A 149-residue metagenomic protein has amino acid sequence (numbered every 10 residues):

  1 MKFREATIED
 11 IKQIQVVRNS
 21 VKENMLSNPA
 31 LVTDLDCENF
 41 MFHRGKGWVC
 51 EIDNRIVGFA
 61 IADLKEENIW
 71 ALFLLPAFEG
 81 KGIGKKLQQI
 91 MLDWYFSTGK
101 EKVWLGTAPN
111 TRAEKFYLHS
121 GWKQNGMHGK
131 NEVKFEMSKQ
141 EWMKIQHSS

Functional and structural regions predicted by a protein language model:
M1-V16: A short beta-loop-alpha structural element at the N-terminal edge of CoA-dependent acyl/N-acetyltransferase catalytic
Q15-H43: Conserved GNAT-fold acetyl-CoA-binding loop/helix
E38-V49, N68: A short helix-loop-beta-strand connector motif used in the catalytic cores of GNAT acetyltransferases and, in some
V49, R55-D63, N68-F73: Conserved beta-strand in the GNAT
L72-G80, T107-A108: A short, internal acetyl-CoA/4′-phosphopantetheine-binding micro-motif in the GNAT/acyltransferase core
G80-D93, H119: Conserved acetyl-CoA-binding loop-helix of GNAT-fold acetyltransferases
K85, P109-G126: Conserved active-site alpha-helix within GNAT-family acetyltransferase domains
Y95-A108: Conserved GNAT acetyl-CoA-binding A-motif
